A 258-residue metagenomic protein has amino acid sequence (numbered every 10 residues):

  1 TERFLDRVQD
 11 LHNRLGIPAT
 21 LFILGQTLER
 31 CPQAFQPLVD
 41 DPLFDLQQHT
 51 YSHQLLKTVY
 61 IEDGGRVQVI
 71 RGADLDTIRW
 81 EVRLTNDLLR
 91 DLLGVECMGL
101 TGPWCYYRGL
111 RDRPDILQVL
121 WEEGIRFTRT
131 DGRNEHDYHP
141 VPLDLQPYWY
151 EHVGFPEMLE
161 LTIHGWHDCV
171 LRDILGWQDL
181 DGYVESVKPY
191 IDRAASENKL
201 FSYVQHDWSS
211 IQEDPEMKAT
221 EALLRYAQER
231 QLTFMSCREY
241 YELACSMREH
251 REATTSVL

Functional and structural regions predicted by a protein language model:
T1-D45, L88, E96-C105, S210: Active-site beta->alpha N-cap acidic-glycine motif
F4-D6, E29-P42, H139-G154, V184-I191: Alpha-helical scaffolding within the catalytic cores of extracellular/periplasmic polymer-degrading hydrolases
L5-Q9, P32-Q36, R79-D87, L117 (+2 more regions): Generic structural signal for well-ordered alpha-helices, preferentially at hydrophobic/aromatic core positions
L15, G132, D181-L258: C-terminal domain-boundary segment and adjacent tail
A19-L21, L46-H49, M98-L100, F127-T130 (+3 more regions): Hydrophobic faces of well-ordered beta-strands that scaffold small-molecule active sites in alpha/beta enzyme cores
E29-R30, V69-E160, I211-K218: Catalytic domains of cell-wall/extracellular-matrix polysaccharide-remodeling enzymes, centered on de-N-acetylation
L56-A73, I174-L175: Surface-exposed, active-site-proximal loop segments in enzymatic domains
H152-P189: A conserved mid-domain beta-alpha-beta active-site/ligand-binding segment of alpha/beta enzyme cores
